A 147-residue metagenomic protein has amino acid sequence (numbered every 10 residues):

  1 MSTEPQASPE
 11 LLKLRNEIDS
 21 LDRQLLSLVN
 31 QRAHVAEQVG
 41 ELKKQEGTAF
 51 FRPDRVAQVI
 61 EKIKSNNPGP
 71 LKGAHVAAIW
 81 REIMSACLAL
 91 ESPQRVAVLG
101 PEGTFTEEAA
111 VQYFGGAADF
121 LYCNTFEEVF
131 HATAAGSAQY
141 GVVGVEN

Functional and structural regions predicted by a protein language model:
M1-N147: Domain-level signature for soluble enzymes in the chorismate/prephenate branch of the shikimate pathway
